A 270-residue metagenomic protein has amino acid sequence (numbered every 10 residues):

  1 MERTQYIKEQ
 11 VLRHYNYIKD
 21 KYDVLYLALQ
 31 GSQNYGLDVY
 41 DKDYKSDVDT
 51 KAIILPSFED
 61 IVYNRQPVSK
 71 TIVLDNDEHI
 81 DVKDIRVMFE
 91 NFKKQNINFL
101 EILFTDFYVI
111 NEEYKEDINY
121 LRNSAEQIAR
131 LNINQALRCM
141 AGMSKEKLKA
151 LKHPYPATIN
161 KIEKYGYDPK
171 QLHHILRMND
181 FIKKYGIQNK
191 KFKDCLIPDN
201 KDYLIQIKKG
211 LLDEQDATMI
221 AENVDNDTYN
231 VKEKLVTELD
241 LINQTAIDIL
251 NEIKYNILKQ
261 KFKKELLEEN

Functional and structural regions predicted by a protein language model:
M1-Q10, T228-L235: N-terminal regions immediately upstream of nucleotidyltransferase
Q5-K21, N76-D77: Membrane-interacting alpha-helical segments
H14-R65: Active-site nucleotide-donor binding segment shared across nucleotidyl transfer reactions
I54, F92, N179-G186, K261: Generic structural signal for hydrophobic core residues of well-folded globular domains
D60-N64, E101, K184-F192: Short, solvent-exposed secondary-structure capping/transition elements
I61-H153: A basic- and aromatic-enriched beta-loop-alpha substructure that forms the phosphate/nucleotide- and DNA/RNA-contacting
Y114-E252: Conserved nucleotidyltransferase catalytic core and NTase-mimicking acidic/glycine-rich helix/loop elements in nucleic
A246-N270: A cross-kingdom marker for long, charged
